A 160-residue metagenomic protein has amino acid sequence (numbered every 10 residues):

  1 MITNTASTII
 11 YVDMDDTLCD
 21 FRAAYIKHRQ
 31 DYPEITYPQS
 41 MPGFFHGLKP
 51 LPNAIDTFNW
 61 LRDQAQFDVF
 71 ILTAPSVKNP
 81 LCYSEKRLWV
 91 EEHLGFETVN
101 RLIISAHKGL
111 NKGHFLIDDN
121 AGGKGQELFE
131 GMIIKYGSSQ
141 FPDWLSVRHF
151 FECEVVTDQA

Functional and structural regions predicted by a protein language model:
M1-L48: Active-site neighborhood of HAD-like aspartate-dependent phosphohydrolases
T5-S7, Q66, V99, N111-G113 (+1 more regions): A general structural motif
I26-Q30, R87-W89, G131-K135: Glycine-rich, phosphate-binding/catalytic loops in enzymes
F45-K49, H93-F96: Short, flexible loop segments at the rims of nucleotide/cofactor-binding pockets, characterized by
K49, A54-S84, V90: Substrate-recognition element of Asp-dependent hydrolases with the DxDx(T/V) motif
T73-F115, G122-K124: Substrate-recognition "cap/lid" segment bordering the active-site pocket of phosphatases
F115-C153: Acidic, Mg2+-coordinating phosphoryl-transfer loop and its flanking beta/alpha structural elements, shared across
